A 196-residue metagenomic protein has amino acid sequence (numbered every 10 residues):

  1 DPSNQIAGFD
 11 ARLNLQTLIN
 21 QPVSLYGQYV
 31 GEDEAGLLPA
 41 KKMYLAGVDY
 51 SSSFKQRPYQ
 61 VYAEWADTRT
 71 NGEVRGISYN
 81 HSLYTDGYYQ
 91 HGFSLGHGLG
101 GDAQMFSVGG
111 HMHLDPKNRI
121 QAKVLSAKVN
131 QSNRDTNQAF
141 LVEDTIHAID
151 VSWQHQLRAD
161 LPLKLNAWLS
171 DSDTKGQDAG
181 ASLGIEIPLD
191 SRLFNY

Functional and structural regions predicted by a protein language model:
D1-Y196: Exposed, low-structure sequence patches enriched in small/polar residues
